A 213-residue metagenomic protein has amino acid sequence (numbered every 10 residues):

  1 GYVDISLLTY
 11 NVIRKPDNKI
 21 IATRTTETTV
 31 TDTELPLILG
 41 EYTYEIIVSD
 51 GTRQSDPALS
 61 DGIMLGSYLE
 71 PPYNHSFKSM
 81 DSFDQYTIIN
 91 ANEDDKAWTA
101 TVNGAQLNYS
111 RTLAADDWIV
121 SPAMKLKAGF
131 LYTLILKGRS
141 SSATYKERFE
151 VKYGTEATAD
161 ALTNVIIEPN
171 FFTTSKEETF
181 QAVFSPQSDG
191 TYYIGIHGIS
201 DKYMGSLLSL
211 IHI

Functional and structural regions predicted by a protein language model:
D32-R53: Beta-strand-rich modules
G51-Y68: Extracellular fibronectin type III
E70-A115: Extracellular glycan-recognition surfaces and repeat-rich motifs
L113-G129, E177-Q181: Short beta-strands within extracellular/lumenal beta-sheet-rich domains
T158-S188: Extracellular carbohydrate recognition and processing domains and analogous Trp-centered ligand-binding platforms
I196-Y203: Short beta-strand-plus-loop segments that form exposed binding edges in beta-rich domains
I211-I213: Conserved small/polar residues in nucleotide/adenosyl-binding loops
